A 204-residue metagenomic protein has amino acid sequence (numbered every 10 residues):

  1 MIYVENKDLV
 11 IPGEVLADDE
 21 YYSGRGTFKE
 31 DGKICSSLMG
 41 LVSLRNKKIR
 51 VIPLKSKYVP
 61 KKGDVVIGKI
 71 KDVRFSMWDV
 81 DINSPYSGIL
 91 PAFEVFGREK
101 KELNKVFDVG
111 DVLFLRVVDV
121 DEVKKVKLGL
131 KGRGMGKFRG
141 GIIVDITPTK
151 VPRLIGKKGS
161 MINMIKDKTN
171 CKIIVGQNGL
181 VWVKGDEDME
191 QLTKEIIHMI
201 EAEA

Functional and structural regions predicted by a protein language model:
M1-F114, V118-A204: Single-stranded RNA-binding regions, centering on S1/OB-family and related RNA-binding modules
